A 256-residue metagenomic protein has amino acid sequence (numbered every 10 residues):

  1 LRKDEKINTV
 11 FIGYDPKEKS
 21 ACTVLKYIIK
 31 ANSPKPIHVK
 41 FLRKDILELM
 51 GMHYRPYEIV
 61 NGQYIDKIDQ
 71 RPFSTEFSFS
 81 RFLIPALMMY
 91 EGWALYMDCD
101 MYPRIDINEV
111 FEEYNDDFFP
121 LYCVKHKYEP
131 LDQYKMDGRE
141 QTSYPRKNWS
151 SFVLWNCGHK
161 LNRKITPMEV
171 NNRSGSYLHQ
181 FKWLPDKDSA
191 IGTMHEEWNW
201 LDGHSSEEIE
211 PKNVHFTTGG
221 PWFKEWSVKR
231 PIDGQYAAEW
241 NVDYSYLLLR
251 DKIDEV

Functional and structural regions predicted by a protein language model:
L1-K17, T23, P34, V39-R43 (+2 more regions): A glycosyltransferase accessory/donor-loop signature
E5-K6, A31-P36, L87-L95: Short, solvent-exposed loop/edge-beta patches enriched in aromatic
E18-K19, P103: Alpha-helix N-cap/loop-to-helix initiation residues
I29, P85, D100, V153 (+1 more regions): A residue-level signal for conserved active-site and pocket-lining positions in enzyme catalytic cores
P56-M89: Short, structured active-site "lid" loops
S80-E129: GT-A fold catalytic core of metal-dependent nucleotide-sugar glycosyltransferases, centered on the diacidic
E112-L178: Conserved catalytic core of nucleotide-sugar-dependent glycosyltransferases
